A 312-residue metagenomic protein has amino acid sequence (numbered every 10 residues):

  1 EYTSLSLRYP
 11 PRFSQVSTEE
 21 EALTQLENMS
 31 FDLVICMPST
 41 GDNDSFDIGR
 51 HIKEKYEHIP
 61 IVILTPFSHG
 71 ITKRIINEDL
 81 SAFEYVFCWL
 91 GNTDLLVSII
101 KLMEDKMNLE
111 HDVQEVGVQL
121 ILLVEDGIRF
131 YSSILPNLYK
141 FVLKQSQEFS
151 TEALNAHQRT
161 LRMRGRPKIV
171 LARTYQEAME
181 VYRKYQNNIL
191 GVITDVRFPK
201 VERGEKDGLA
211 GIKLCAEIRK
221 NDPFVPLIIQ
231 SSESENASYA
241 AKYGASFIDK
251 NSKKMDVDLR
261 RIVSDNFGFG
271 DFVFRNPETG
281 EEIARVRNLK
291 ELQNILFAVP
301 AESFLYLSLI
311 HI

Functional and structural regions predicted by a protein language model:
E1-S14, T18, D32, R50 (+6 more regions): Non-catalytic signal-transmission and effector/linker regions of two-component phosphorelay proteins
Y9-P10, Q15-L23, E27-I61, T65-I76 (+3 more regions): Conserved phosphotransfer microenvironments
L64-P66, Q230, K250: Hydrophobic/aromatic residues positioned on beta-strands within the core alpha/beta folds
H69-K73, Y131-S132, E235-S238: Short, charged/polar "capping" segments at the starts of alpha-helices and the immediately preceding loops
I75-V86, Y239-I248: As written
I212, A216-D222, E235-F267: Polyanion-binding and phosphate-handling cores
I310-I312: Conserved small/polar residues in nucleotide/adenosyl-binding loops
